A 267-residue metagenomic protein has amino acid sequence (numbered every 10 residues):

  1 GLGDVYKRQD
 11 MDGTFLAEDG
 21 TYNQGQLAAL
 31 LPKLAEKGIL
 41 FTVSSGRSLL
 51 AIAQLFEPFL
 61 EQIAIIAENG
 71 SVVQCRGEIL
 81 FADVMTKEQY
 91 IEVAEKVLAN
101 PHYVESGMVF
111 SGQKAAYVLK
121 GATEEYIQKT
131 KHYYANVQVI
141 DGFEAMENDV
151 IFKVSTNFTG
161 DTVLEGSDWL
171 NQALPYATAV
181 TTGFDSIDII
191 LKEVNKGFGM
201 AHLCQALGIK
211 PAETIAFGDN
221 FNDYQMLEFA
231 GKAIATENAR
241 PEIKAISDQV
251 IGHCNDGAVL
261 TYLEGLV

Functional and structural regions predicted by a protein language model:
G1-Y6: Short, small-residue-biased leader/transition segments that mark boundaries at the very start of proteins
Y22-E124: Active-site phosphate-binding/coordination module
L34, N69, V154, L227 (+2 more regions): Residue-level signal for inorganic ion chemistry
G38-T42, E61-I63, F152-K153, A212-E213 (+2 more regions): Short active-site oxyanion
A51-Q54, E165, G199, Q225-M226 (+2 more regions): Phosphate- and divalent-cation-binding pockets in alpha/beta enzyme and binding domains that engage nucleotide-derived
P58-E61, N69, A173-P175, F229-A230 (+1 more regions): Short, structured coil segments at secondary-structure junctions
K96, Y103-F217, Q225, N238: Conserved acidic, metal-coordinating active-site core of Asp-based, Mg2+-dependent phosphoryl-transfer enzymes
F229, I234-V267: Asp-based, Mg2+/Mn2+-dependent phosphohydrolase catalytic module
